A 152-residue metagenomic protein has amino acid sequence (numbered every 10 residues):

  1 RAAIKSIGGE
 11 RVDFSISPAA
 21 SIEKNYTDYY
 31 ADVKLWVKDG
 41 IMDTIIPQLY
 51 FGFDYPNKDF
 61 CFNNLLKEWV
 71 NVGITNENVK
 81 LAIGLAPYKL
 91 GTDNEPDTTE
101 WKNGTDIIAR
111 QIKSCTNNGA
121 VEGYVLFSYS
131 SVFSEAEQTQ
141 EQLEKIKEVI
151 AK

Functional and structural regions predicted by a protein language model:
R1-G8, D59-N63, K67: Aromatic-lined substrate-binding rim segments of carbohydrate-active enzymes
R1-Y29, N78-Y88: Aromatic-lined carbohydrate-recognition surfaces of secreted/lumenal glycan-active proteins
A2, A31-K34, D43, K67: Internal, well-ordered alpha-helical scaffold/interface segments that support domain packing or protein-protein contacts
S6-I7, K34-D39: Short, conserved, surface-exposed binding loops centered on an aromatic residue
D13-F14, P18, V37, P47-Q48: Functionally constrained cores in energy, signaling, and assembly domains
S21-N25, A31-K34, R110-S114: Short, electropositive alpha-helical surface patch
Y29-V33, F62, L66, I108: Amphipathic alpha-helical segments in well-structured domains
K38-F60, E68-K152: Substrate-binding cleft of secreted/luminal carbohydrate-active enzymes
